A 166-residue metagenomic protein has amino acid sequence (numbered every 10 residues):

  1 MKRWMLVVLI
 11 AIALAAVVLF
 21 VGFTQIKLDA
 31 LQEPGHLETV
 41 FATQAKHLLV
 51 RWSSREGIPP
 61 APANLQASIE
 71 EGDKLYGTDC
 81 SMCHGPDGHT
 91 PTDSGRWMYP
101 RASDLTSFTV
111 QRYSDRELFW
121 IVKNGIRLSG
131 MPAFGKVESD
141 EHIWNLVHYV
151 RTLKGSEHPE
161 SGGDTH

Functional and structural regions predicted by a protein language model:
W4-E70, G135-V150, H166: Periplasmic c-type cytochrome electron-transfer domains
Q66-H89, L118-W120, H166: Sequence/structural segment immediately N-terminal to covalent heme-attachment motifs in c-type and related
H84, R151-K154: Protein kinase-like catalytic domain
G88, R127, K154-H158: Activation segment of ePK-like protein kinases, specifically the conserved APE
D93: Winged-helix/helix-turn-helix nucleic-acid-interaction surface
W97-R151: Extracytoplasmic electron-transfer domains, predominantly the class I c-type cytochrome c fold
P159-H166: Extracytoplasmic/periplasmic copper-protein system
